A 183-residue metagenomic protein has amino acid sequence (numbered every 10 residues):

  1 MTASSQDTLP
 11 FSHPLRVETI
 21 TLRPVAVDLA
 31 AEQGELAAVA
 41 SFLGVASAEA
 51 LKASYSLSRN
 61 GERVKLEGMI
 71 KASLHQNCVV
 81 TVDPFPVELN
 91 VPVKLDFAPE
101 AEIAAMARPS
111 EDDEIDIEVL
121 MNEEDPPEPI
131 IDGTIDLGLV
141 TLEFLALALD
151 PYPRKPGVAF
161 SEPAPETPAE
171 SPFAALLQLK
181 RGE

Functional and structural regions predicted by a protein language model:
T2-E183: Acidic and generally charged, gly/proline-rich low-complexity regions
